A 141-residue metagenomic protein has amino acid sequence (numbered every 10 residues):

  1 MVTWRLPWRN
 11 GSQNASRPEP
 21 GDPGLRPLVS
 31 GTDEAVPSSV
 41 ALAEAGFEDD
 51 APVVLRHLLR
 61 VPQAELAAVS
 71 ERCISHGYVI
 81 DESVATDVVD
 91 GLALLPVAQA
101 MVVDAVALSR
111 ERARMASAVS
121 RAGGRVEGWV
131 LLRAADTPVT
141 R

Functional and structural regions predicted by a protein language model:
M1-R141: Long, contiguous binding/interaction regions
